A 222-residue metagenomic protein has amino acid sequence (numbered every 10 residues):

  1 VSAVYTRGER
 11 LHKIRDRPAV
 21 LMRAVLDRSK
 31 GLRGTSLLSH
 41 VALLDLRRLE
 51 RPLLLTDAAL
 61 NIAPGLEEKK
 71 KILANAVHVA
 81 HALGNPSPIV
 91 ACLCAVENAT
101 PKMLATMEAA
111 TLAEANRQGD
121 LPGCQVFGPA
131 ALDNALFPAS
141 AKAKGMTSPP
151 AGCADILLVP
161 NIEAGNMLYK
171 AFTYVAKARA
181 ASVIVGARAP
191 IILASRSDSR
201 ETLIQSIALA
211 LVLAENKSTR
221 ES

Functional and structural regions predicted by a protein language model:
V1-P150, D155-S222: Anion-binding alpha/beta catalytic cores of soluble intermediary-metabolism enzymes, centered on
